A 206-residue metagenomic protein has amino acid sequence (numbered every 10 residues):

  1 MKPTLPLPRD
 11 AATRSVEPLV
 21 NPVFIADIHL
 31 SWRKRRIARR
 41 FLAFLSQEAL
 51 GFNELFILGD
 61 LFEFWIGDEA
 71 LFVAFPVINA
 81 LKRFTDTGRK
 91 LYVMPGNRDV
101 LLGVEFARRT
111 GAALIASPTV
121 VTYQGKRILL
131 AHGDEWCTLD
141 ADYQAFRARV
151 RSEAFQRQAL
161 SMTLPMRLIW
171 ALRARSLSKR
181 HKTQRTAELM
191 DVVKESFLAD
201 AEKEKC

Functional and structural regions predicted by a protein language model:
K2, P8-R9, S15-N21, L30-Y123: Core catalytic region of metal-dependent phosphoesterases/phosphodiesterases, especially metallo-beta-lactamase-like
K2-L5, E17, L114, Q124 (+1 more regions): Non-catalytic terminal accessory segments
N21-H29, R127-D134: Active-site-proximal beta-strand elements of phosphoester/diester hydrolases
I25-I37, L55, A141-E153: Short charge-dense sequence patches
R40-L42, Q47, N79, R108 (+4 more regions): General N-terminal targeting signals
A107-A116, R127-L129, D134, T138-F146 (+1 more regions): Conserved beta-sheet core of the metallophosphoesterase superfamily
G133-E195: Active-site-proximal loop/helix segment associated with metal-binding centers of metalloenzymes
